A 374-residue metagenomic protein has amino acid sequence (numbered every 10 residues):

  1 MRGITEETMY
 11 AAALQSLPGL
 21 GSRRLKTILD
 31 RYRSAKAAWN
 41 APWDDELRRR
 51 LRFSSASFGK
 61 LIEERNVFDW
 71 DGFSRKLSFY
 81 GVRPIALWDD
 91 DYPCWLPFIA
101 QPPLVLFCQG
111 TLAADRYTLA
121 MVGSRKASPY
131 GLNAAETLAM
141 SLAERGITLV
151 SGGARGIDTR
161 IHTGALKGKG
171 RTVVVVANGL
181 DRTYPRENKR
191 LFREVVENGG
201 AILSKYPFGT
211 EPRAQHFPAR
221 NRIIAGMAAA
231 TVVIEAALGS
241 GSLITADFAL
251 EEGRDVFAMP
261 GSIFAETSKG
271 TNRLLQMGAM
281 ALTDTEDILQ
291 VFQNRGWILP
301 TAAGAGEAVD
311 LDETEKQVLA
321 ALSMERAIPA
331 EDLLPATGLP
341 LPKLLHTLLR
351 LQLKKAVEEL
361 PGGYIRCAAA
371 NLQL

Functional and structural regions predicted by a protein language model:
M1-D90, K354-G363, C367-L374: Short, small/acidic-rich helices and loops at N termini and domain boundaries of DNA replication/processing enzymes
M1-T8, R75, A86-L374: Glycine-biased, small-residue-rich flexible motifs in mid-sequence functional cores and linkers
